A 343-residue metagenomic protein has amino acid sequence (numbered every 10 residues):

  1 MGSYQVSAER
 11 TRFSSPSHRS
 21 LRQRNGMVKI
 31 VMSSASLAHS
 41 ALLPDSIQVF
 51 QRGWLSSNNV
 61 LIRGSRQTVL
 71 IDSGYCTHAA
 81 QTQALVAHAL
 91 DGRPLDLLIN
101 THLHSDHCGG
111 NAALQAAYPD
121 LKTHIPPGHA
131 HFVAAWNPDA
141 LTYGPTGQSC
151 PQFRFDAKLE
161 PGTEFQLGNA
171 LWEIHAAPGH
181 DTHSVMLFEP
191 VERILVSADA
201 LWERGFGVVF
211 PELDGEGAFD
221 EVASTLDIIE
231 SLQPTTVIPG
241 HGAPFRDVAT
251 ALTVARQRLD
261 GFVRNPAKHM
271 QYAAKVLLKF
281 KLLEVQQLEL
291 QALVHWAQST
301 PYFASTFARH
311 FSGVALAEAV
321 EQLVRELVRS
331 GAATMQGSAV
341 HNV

Functional and structural regions predicted by a protein language model:
V6-E9, V28: Acidic, Ala/Val/Gly-enriched low-complexity intrinsically disordered segments
A35-L90, M186-A198, E203: Conserved beta-strand hairpin/beta-sheet module of binuclear metal-dependent hydrolase folds, prominently
T68, Y75-T77, L171-P178, T182-P266: Metallo-beta-lactamase
T77-A80, A84-L167: Active-site HxH/HxHxD metal-binding segment of metal-dependent hydrolases
M270-V343: C-terminal regulatory/interaction regions
